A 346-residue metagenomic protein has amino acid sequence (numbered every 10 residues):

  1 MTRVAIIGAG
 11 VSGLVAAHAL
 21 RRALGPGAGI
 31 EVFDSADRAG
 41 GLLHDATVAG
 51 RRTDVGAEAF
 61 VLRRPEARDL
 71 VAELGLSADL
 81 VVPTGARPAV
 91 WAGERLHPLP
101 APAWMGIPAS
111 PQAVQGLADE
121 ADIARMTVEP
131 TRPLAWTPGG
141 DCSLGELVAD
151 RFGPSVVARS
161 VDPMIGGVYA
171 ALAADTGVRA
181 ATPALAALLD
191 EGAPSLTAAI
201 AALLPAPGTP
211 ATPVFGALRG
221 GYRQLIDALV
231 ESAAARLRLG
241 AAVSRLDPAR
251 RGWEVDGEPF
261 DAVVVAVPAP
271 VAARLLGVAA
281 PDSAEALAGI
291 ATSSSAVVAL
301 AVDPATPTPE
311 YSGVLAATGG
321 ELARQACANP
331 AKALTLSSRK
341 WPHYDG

Functional and structural regions predicted by a protein language model:
M1-S12: Beta1/beta-strand and adjacent pyrophosphate-binding region of the FAD-binding site in flavoprotein oxidoreductases
S12, R38, P270: Conserved Rossmann-like nucleotide-cofactor binding loop
H18, R22, H44-D45, E231 (+1 more regions): Short, well-ordered alpha-helices that flank and scaffold nucleotide-derived cofactor binding pockets
R21-V48: Glycine-rich FAD pyrophosphate-binding loop
A49-A135: Dinucleotide-binding Rossmann-like beta1-alpha1 core, especially the glycine-rich loop that anchors the ADP
R63, D150-R151, A266-V267: Short, well-ordered coil/turn residues at beta-beta hairpins and beta-strand->alpha-helix junctions within
R125-R245, P259: Active-site/ligand-binding neighborhood in enzyme catalytic cores
A241-G346: Mid-domain catalytic core of redox enzymes that form a hydrophobic substrate pocket/lid adjacent to a catalytic redox
